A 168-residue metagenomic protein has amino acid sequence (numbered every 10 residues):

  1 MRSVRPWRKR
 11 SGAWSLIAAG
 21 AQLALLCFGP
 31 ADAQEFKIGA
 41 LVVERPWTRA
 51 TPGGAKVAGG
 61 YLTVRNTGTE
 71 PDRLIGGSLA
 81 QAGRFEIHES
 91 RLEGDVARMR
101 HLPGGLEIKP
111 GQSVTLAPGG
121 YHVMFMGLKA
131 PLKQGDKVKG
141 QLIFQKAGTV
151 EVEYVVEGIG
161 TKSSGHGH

Functional and structural regions predicted by a protein language model:
M1-R10: N-terminal secretory signal peptides that target proteins for export/translocation
S15-C27: Bacterial N-terminal signal peptides
G29-A33: Sec/Tat signal peptide C-region and signal peptidase I cleavage site
Q34-H168: Compact, glycine-rich, soluble single-domain proteins
